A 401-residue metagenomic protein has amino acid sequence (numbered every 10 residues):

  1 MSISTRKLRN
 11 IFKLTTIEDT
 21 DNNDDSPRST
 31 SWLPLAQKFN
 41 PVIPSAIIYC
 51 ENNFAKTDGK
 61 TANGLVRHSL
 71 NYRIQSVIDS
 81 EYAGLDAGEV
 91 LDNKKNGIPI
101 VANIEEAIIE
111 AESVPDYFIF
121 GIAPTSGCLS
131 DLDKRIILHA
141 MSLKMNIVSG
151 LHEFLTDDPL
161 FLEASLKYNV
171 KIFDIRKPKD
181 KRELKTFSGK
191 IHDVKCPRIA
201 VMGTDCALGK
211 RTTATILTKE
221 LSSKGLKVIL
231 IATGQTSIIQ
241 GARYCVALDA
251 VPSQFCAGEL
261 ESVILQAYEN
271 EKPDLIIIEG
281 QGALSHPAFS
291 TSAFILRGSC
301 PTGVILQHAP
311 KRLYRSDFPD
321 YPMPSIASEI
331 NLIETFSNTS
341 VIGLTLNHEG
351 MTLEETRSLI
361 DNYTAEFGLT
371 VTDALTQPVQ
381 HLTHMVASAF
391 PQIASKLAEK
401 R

Functional and structural regions predicted by a protein language model:
I3-S4, F12, E18, D24-S45 (+9 more regions): ATP-dependent carboxylate-amine ligase catalytic core
A46-Y49, N53-A55, S76, A87-E105 (+1 more regions): C-terminal lobe/tail of nucleotide-utilizing enzymes
R73-E81, V148-L151, A232, I305-H308 (+1 more regions): Short internal beta-strands
I100-L143, I147-D157: Phosphate-bearing ligand-interacting subdomains that bind or position ATP/ADP/UDP/GDP/NAD(P) or nucleotide-linked
I136-R198: Extreme N-terminal, non-catalytic leader segments that precede Walker-type/kinase nucleotide-binding cores
E153-L155, F161-L162, D180-R182, G189 (+2 more regions): Conserved catalytic-core segment of NTP-binding enzymes
T186-K224, V228: Walker A (P-loop) phosphate-binding motif
